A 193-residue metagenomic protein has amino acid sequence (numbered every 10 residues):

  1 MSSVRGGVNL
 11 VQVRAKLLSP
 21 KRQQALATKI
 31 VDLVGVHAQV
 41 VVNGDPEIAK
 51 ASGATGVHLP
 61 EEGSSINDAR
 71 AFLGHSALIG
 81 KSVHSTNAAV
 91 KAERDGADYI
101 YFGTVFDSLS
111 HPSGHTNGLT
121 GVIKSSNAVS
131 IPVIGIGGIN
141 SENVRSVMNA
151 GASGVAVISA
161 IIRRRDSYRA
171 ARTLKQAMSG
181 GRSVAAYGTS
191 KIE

Functional and structural regions predicted by a protein language model:
M1-V4, N43-E47, H84-K91, N140-R145: Short, acidic/polar
S2, G6, A51-S52, D95 (+2 more regions): Structural motif
L10-R22, T104-H111: Glycine-rich, proline-tolerant flexible connector loops at the mouths of alpha/beta enzymes
V11, A49, A92, I100 (+4 more regions): Conserved, mostly hydrophobic/aromatic
V11-V13, V40-V42, V57-L59, I79-K81 (+4 more regions): Hydrophobic faces of well-ordered beta-strands that scaffold small-molecule active sites in alpha/beta enzyme cores
Q24-G44, S64-S85, H115-S141, L174-A185: Alpha-helix-loop-beta-strand connector modules within alpha/beta enzyme cores
S52-A54, G80-N127, I131, D166 (+1 more regions): Glycine/Thr-rich beta-alpha phosphate-binding loop at enzyme active sites
E61-A71, Y101-S113, V144-A177: Glycine-rich phosphate-binding active-site loops on the catalytic face of alpha/beta enzymes
